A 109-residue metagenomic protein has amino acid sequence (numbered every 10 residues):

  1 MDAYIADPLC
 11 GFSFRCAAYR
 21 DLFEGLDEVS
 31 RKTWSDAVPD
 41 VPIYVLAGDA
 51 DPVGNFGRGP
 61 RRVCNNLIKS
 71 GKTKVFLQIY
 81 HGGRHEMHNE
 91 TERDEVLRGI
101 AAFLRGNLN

Functional and structural regions predicted by a protein language model:
M1-L46: Alpha/beta-hydrolase
P8, A47-D49, H81-R84: Short, histidine-centered active-site or binding-site loop motifs used for metal coordination, general acid-base
G11, P52-V53, E86-M87: Short strand->helix junction
C16, F56-P60, N89-D94: Conserved strand-to-helix beginnings and helix N-cap segments that scaffold or border functional pockets
D21-E24, R62, E95, G99-A102: Alpha-helical elements of Rossmann-like donor-binding domains used by nucleotide-donor carbohydrate transfer enzymes
V29, I68-N109: Catalytic active-site module of serine/aspartate enzymes centered on a nucleophile-bearing elbow/loop
I43-V45, D49-F76: Conserved loop-alpha-helix segment in the C-terminal half of the alpha/beta-hydrolase fold that carries the catalytic
